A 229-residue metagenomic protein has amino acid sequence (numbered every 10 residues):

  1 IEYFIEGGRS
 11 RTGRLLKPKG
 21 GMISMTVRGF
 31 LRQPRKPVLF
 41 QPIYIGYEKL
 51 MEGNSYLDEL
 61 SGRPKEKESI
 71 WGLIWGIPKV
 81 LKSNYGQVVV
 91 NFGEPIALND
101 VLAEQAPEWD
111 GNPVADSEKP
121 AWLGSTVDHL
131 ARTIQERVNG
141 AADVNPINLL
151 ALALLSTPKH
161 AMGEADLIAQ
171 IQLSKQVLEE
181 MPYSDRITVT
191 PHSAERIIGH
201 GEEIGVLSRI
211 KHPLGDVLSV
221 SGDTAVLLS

Functional and structural regions predicted by a protein language model:
I1-S229: Membrane-interfacial terminal anchoring regions of lipid-handling membrane enzymes
